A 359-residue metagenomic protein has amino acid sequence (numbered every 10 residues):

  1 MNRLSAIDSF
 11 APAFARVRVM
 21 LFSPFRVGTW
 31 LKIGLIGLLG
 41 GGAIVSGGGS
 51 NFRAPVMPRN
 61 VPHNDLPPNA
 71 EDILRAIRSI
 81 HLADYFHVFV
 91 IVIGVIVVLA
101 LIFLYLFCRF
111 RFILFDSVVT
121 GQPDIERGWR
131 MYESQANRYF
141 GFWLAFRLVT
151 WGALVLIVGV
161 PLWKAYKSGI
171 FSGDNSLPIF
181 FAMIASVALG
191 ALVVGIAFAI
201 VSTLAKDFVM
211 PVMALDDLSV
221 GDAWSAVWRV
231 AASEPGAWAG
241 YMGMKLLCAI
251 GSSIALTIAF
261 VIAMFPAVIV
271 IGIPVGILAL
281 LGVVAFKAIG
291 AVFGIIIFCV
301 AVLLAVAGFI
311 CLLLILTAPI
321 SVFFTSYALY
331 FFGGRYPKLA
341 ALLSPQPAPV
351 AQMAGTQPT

Functional and structural regions predicted by a protein language model:
M1-A11, V118-R130, S134, L215-W224 (+1 more regions): Short, membrane-interfacial amphipathic segments enriched in basic
N2-D8, P12-K32, I36-A43, F52-D72 (+5 more regions): Juxtamembrane transition segments at transmembrane-helix termini in multipass membrane proteins
F14-K32, E133-L144, A232-G240: Membrane-interface helix starts
G42, A100-R109, I113, L148-G152: Mid-bilayer segments of alpha-helical transmembrane spans in multi-pass integral membrane proteins that mediate
P58-V95: Interfacial loop/helix-cap signal at membrane boundaries in integral membrane proteins
D84-V92, I96, D124-W151, P178-G195: Alpha-helical membrane-spanning segments of integral membrane proteins, especially the hydrophobic core of TM bundles
Q135, V187, V227-L247, G251: Membrane-water interface at loop-to-transmembrane-helix junctions
P161-S176, F208, A214: Acidic, glycine-rich low-complexity/disordered segments
